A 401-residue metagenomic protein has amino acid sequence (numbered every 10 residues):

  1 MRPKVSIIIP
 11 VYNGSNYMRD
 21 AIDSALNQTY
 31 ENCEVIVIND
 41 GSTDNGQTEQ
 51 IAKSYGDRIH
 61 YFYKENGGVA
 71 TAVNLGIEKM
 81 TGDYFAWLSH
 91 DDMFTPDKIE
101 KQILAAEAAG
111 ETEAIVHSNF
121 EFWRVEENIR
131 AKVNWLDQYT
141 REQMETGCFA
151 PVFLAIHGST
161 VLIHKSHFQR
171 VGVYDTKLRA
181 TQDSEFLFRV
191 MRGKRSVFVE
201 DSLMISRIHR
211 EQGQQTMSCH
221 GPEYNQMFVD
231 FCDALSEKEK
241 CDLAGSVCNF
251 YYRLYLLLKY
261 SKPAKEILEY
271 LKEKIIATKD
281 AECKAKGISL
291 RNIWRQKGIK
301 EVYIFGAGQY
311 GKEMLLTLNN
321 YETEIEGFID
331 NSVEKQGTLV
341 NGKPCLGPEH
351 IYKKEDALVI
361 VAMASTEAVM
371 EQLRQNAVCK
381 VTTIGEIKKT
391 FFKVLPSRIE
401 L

Functional and structural regions predicted by a protein language model:
M1-R2, P151, E185, R192 (+4 more regions): C-terminal subregions of glycosyltransferases and related glycan-biosynthesis enzymes
M1-S24: N-proximal low-complexity "stem/linker" segments adjacent to membrane-targeting elements
A21, Q47-E49, K64-M80, K101: Glycine-rich, basic loop-to-helix element that forms the pyrophosphate-binding segment of sugar-nucleotide handling
I22-Y63: Acidic donor-binding segment of Leloir-type glycosyltransferases
E78, L136-F231: Conserved nucleotide-sugar donor-binding catalytic segment
F85: Short aromatic/hydrophobic "clamp" motif used to bind/position activated sugar donors
D97-A131: Conserved donor NDP-sugar-binding/catalytic core segment of glycosyltransferases
V333-L401: Phosphate-bearing ligand-interacting subdomains that bind or position ATP/ADP/UDP/GDP/NAD(P) or nucleotide-linked
